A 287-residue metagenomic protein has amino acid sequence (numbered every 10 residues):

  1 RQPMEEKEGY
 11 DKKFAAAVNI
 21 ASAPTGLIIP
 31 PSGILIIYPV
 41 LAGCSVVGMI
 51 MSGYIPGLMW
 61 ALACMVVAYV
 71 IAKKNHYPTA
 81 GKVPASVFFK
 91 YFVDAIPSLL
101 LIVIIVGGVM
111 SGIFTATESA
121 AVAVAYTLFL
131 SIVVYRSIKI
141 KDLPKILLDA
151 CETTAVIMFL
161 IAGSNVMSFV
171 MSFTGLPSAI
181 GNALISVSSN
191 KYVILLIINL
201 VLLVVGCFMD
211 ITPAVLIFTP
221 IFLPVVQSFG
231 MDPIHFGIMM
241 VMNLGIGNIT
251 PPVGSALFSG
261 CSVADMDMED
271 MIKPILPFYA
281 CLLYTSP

Functional and structural regions predicted by a protein language model:
R1-I37, I211-V241: Hydrophobic transmembrane alpha-helices that form the pore/transport pathway of multi-pass ion and small-solute
E8-F14, V93-L99, C151-I157, G181-N199 (+1 more regions): Membrane-interfacial loop-to-helix junctions in multi-pass transporters
I20-L27, G107-F114, V166-S168, N199-P213 (+3 more regions): Transmembrane alpha-helix interface/packing and boundary motifs in multi-pass membrane proteins, characterized by
S22, G53, A95-L99, A150-I157 (+5 more regions): Loop-to-transmembrane-helix entry motif
L41, M49-T153, F258-A280: Long, contiguous bundles of hydrophobic transmembrane helices that form the permeation core of multi-pass
G43-M49, F169-S186: Membrane-interface helix termini and inter-helical loops of multi-pass transporters
K145-L176, L195-L196, L203: Core transmembrane alpha-helical segments of multi-pass membrane transporters/permeases
Y284-P287: Conserved small/polar residues in nucleotide/adenosyl-binding loops
